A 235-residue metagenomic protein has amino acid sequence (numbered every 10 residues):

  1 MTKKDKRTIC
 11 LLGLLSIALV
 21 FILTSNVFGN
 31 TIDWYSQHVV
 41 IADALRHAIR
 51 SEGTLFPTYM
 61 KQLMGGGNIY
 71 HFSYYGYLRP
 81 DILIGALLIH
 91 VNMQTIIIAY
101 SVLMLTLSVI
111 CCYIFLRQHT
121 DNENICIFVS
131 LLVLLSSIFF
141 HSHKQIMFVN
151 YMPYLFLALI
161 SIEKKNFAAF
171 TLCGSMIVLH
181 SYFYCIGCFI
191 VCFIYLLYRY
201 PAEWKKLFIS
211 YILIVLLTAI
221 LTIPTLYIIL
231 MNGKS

Functional and structural regions predicted by a protein language model:
M1-S235: Membrane-embedded transmembrane-helix bundle of lipid-linked glycan/lipid transferases
